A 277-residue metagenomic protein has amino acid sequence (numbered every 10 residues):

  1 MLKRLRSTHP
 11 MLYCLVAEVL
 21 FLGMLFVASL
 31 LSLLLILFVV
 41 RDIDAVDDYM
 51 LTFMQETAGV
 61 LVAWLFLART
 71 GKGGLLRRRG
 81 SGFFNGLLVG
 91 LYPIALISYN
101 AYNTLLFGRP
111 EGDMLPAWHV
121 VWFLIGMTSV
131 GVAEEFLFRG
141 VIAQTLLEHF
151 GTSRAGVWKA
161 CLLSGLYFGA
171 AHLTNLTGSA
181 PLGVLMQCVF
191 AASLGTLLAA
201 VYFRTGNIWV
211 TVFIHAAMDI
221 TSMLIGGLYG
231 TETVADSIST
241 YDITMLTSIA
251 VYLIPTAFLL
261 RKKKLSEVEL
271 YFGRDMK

Functional and structural regions predicted by a protein language model:
M1-P10: Short, Lys/Arg-rich, polar N-terminal cytosolic tail immediately upstream of the first transmembrane signal-anchor
H9, D42-A58, T152-S164, N207 (+2 more regions): Membrane-interface starts of transmembrane alpha-helices
L15-R69, F83-P93, A117-W122, G126 (+1 more regions): Alpha-helical transmembrane segments in multi-pass membrane proteins
L22-S29, I94-Y102, G165-T174, A216-G227: Aromatic-anchored segments of alpha-helical transmembrane domains
L65-G73, A101-T104, F203, I254-K264: Structural signal for the C-terminal ends of transmembrane alpha-helices and the immediately following loop
F136-L163, A200-N207: Membrane-interface helix/loop boundary segments of multi-pass membrane proteins
V184-Y241: Functionally important transmembrane alpha-helices
A216-K277: C-terminal membrane module of polytopic membrane proteins
